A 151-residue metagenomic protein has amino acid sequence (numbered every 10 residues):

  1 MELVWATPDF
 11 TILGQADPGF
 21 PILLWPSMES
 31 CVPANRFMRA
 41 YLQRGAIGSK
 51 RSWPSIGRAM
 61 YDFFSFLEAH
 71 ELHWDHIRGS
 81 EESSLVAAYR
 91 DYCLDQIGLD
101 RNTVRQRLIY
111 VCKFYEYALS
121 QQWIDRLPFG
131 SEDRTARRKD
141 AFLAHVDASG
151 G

Functional and structural regions predicted by a protein language model:
M1-G48, P54, R58-Y61, S65: Basic/aromatic DNA-contact patch characteristic of tyrosine site-specific recombinases
R36-W53, R58-D147: N-terminal core-binding DNA-recognition domain of tyrosine recombinases/integrases
G151: Alpha-helix-centered segments that form part of catalytic cores
